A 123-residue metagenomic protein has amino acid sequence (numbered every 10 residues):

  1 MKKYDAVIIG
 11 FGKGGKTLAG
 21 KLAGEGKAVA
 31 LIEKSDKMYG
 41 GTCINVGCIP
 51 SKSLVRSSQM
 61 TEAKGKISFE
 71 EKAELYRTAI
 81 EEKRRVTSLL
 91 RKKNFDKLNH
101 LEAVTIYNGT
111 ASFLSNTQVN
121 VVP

Functional and structural regions predicted by a protein language model:
M1-G12: Beta1/beta-strand and adjacent pyrophosphate-binding region of the FAD-binding site in flavoprotein oxidoreductases
K2-Y4, G24-K27, E33-P123: Glycine-rich flavin
I9, I32-E33: The conserved SAM/SAH-binding core of class I Rossmann-like methyltransferase domains, concentrating on the hydrophobic
G15-K16: N-terminal Rossmann-fold NAD(P) dinucleotide-binding loop
A19, A23: Gly/Ala-rich phosphate-binding loop of Rossmann-like dinucleotide-binding domains, activating on the conserved
